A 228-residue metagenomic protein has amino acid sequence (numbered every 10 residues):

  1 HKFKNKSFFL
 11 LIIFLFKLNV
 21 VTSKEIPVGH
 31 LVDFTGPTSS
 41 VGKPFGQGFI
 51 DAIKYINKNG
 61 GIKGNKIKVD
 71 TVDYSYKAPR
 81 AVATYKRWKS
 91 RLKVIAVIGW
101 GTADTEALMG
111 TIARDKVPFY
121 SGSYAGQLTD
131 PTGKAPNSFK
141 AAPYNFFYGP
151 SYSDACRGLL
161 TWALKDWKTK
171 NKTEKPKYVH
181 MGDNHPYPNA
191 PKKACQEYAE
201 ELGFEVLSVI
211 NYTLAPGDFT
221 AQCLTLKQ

Functional and structural regions predicted by a protein language model:
H1-P27: Short, low-complexity disordered leader/linker segments with a strong preference for bacterial N-terminal type II
V20-H30, G61-K66, L164-P176: Immediate post-signal peptide segment of exported/extracytoplasmic ligand-binding proteins
E25-F45, W100, P176-D183: Short beta-strand segments enriched in small/hydrophobic residues
P27, S40-Q47, N59-K134, Y148 (+1 more regions): Beta-alpha junction/loop-to-helix N-cap segments that form part of ligand/metal-binding clefts
T38-I62, K193-E200: Short, polar/charged alpha-helical segment
K89-S90, L164, K227: Non-catalytic positions within long, well-ordered alpha-helices that form the structural scaffold/packing of enzyme
V94-I210, L214: Extracytoplasmic ligand/sensor domains, especially the bilobed periplasmic-binding protein
